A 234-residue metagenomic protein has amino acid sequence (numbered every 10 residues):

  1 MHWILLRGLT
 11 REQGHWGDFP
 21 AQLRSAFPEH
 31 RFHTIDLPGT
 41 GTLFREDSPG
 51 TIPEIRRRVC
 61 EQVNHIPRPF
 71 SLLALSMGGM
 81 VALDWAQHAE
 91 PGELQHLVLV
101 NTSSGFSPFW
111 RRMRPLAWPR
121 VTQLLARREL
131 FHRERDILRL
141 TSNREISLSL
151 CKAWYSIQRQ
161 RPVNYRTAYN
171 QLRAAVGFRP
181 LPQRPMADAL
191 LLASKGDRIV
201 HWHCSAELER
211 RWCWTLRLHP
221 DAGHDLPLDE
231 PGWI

Functional and structural regions predicted by a protein language model:
M1-F44: Conserved HGGG/HGGXW glycine-rich cap/lid loop of the alpha/beta-hydrolase fold
R31-S71: Active-site loop/oxyanion-hole signature of alpha/beta-hydrolase fold enzymes
A74-G78, A82: Gly/Ala-rich beta-loop-alpha elbow adjacent to hydrolase catalytic centers
Q87-H88, L94-L125, T167: Flexible "cap/lid" loop of the alpha/beta hydrolase fold
P108, L130-P182: Conserved alpha/beta-hydrolase catalytic His-Asp/Glu region
P185, L191-A193, D197: Short beta-strand/loop motif that positions the catalytic acidic residue of the alpha/beta-hydrolase fold
R198-C204: Conserved alpha/beta-hydrolase "acid-adjacent" motif
A222-I234: Catalytic histidine-centered segment of alpha/beta-hydrolase-like enzymes
